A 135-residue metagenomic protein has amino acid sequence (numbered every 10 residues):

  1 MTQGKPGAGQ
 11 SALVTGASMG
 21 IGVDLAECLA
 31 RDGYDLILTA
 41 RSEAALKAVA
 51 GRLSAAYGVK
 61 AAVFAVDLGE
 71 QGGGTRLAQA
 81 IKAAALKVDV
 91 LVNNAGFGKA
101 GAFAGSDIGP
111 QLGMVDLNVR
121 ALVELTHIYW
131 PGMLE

Functional and structural regions predicted by a protein language model:
S11-V14, K87, L91-V92: Conserved hydrophobic beta-strands of the Rossmann-like cofactor-binding core in SDR/related NAD(P)H-dependent
G16-G20: Conserved glycine-rich cofactor-binding loop
D32-V49: Conserved glycine-rich Rossmann-like NAD(P)H-binding loop of the short-chain dehydrogenase/reductase
A55-Q71: Rossmann-fold cofactor-recognition segment
N94-K99: Conserved NAD(P)H cofactor-binding loop of Rossmann-fold oxidoreductase domains
A102-V115: Substrate-binding pocket helix/loop in short-chain dehydrogenase/reductase
T126-H127: A short, exposed helix-loop element centered on a Lys and neighboring polar residues
